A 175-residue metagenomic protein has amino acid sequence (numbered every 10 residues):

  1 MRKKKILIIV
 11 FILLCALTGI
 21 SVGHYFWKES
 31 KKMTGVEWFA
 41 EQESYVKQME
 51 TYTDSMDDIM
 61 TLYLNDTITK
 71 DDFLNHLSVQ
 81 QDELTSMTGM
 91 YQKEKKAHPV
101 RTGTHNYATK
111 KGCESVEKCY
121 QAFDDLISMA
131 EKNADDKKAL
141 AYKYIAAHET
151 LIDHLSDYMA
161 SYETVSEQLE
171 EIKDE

Functional and structural regions predicted by a protein language model:
M1-I8: Short, low-complexity patches enriched in S/T/P/G
I6, S115-V116: Terminal amphipathic/targeting segments at protein termini used for secretion and membrane/organellar or lipid-droplet
I8-V22: Hydrophobic membrane-insertion alpha-helices, especially the h-region of bacterial N-terminal signal peptides
G19-T34: Membrane-interface motif at the C-terminal end of an N-terminal transmembrane signal
G35-L77, K118-E175: C-terminal amphipathic alpha-helix
Q81-C113, S166-L169: Short, solvent-exposed, charged loop/turn and helix-capping segments that join or cap alpha-helices on peripheral
